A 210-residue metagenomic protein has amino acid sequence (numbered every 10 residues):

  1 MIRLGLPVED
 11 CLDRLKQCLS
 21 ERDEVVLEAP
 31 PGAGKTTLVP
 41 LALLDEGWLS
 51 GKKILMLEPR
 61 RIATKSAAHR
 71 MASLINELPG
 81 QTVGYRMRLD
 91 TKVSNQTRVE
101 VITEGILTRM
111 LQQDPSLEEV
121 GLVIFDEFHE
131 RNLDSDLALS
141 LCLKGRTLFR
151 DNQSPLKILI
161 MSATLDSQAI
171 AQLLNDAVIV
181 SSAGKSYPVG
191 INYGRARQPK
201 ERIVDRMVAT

Functional and structural regions predicted by a protein language model:
M1-T210: P-loop NTPase motor module signature
